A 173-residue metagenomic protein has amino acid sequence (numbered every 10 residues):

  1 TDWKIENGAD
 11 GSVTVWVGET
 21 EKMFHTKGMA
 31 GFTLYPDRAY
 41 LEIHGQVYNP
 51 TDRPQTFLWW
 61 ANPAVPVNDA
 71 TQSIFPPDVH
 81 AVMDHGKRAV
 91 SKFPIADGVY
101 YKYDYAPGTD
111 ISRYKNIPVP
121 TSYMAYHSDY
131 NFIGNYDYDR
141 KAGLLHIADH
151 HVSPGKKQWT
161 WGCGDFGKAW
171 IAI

Functional and structural regions predicted by a protein language model:
T1-Y40, G155-I173: Extended, loop-rich substrate-binding clefts of extracytoplasmic carbohydrate-active enzymes
A39, P50-I173: A contiguous, surface-exposed recognition patch within enzymatic or periplasmic domains that forms
